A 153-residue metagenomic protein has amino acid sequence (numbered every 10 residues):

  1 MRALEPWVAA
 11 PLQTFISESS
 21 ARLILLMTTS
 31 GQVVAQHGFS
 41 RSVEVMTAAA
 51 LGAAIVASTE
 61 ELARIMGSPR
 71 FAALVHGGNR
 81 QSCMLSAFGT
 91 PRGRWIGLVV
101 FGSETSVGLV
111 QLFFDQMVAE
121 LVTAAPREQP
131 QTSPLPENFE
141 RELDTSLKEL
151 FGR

Functional and structural regions predicted by a protein language model:
M1-A21, S30, V34-R153: Acidic, low-complexity cytosolic segments
